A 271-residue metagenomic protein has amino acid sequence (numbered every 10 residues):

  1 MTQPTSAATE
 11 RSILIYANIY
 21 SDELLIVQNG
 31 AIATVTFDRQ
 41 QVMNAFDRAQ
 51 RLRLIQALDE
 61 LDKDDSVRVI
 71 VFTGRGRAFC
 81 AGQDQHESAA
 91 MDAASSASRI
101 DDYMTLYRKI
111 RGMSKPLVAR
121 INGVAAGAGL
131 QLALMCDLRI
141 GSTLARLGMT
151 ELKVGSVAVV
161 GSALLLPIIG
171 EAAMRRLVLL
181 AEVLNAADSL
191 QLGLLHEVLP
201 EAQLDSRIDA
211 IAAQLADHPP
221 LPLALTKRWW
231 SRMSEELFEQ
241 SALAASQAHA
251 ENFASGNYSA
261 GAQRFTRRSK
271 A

Functional and structural regions predicted by a protein language model:
M1-A33, A181, N185-A186, S206 (+1 more regions): C-terminal alpha-helix plus adjacent terminal tail
T2-R75, R108: Conserved CoA-thioester-binding segment of acyl-CoA-metabolizing enzymes
V35, F72, D84, L132-L134 (+3 more regions): Hydrophobic/aromatic residues within transmembrane alpha-helices of multi-pass small-molecule transporters
R51, Q85, Y103, S162 (+5 more regions): A general structural signal for well-ordered alpha-helical segments in protein cores
L52, G74-K109, L237: Glycine- (often His-adjacent) and acidic-residue-rich active-site loop that binds/positions the CoA thioester
D64, M113-S114, S255: Acidic-histidine catalytic/liganding microenvironments
G76-A81, A125-A126, G148, W230: Short, active-site-adjacent cap segments at secondary-structure transitions
R108-P220: Crotonase-fold acyl-CoA enzyme core
